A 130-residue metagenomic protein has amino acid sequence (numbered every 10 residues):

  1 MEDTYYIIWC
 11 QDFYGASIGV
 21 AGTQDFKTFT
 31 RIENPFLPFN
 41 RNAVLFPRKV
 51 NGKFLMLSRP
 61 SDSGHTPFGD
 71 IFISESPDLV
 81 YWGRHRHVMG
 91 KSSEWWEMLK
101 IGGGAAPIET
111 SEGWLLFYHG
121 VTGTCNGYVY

Functional and structural regions predicted by a protein language model:
M1-V44, R48-L99, I108-Y130: Beta-rich carbohydrate-recognition and catalytic domains
